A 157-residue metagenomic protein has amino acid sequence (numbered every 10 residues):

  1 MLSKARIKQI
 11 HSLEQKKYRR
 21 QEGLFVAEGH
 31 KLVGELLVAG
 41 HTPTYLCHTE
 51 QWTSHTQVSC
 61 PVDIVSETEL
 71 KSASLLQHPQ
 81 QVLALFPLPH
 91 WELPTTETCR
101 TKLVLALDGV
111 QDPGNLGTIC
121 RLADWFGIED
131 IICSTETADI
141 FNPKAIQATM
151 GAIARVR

Functional and structural regions predicted by a protein language model:
M1, D63-S66, V156-R157: Short acidic-hydrophobic, aromatic-tinged amphipathic segments that line or gate anion-handling sites
M1-W52, T137-A138: Boundary-proximal intrinsically disordered activation/regulatory segments immediately upstream of a helical core
Q21-L24, T42-Y45, C60-P61, E129-I131 (+1 more regions): Short active-site oxyanion
G29, A84, I146: A residue-level signal for conserved active-site and pocket-lining positions in enzyme catalytic cores
V38, W91, T96-R157: RNA substrate-binding interface of SAM-dependent RNA methyltransferases
T53-C60, P94-T95: Short loop/helix-cap segments at secondary-structure boundaries that form the rim of catalytic
C60-W91: Glycine/small-residue-rich loop that forms an oxyanion/phosphate-binding "nest" at active or ligand-binding sites
